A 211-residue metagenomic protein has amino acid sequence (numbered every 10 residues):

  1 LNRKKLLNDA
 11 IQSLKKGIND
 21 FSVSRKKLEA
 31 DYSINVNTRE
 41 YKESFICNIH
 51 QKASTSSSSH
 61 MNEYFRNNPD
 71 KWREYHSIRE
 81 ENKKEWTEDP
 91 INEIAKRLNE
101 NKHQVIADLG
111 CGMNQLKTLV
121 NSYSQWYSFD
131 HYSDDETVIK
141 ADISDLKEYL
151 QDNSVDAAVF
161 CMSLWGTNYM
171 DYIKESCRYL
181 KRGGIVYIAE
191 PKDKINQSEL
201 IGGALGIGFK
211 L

Functional and structural regions predicted by a protein language model:
L1-A30: Terminal intrinsically disordered, low-complexity, charge-rich regions
G17, R25-N101: Class I SAM-dependent methyltransferase Rossmann-like catalytic core, especially the SAM/SAH-binding loop
E88-N92, K96-E148: Class I SAM-dependent methyltransferase SAM/SAH-binding core
S144-A158: A short acidic, Gly/Pro-enriched loop at the edge of an enzyme's catalytic core that lines a small-molecule cofactor
C161-S163: Short catalytic micro-motifs in class I SAM-dependent methyltransferases
M170-I185: A short glycine-rich, Lys/Arg-flanked "PGG" loop and its adjoining helix->strand segment in the class I
D193-L211: Short alpha-helix
